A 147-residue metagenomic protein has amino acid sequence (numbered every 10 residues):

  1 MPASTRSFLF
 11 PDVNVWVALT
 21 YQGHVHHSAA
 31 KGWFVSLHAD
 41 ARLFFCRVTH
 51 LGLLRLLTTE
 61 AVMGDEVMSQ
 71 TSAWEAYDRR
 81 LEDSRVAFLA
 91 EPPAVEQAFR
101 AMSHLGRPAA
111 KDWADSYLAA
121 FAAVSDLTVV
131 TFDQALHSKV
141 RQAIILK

Functional and structural regions predicted by a protein language model:
M1-F45, E60-S72: Short, well-structured N-terminal submotif of metal-dependent ribonuclease cores
D12, D115, D133: Acidic active-site catalytic centers that drive phospho-/nucleotidyl reactions and related ester hydrolyses
V15, T49, A94, A135-L136: Alpha-helix capping/helix-boundary segments
F44-C46, F88-L89, V129-T131, I145: A structural signal for short, well-ordered beta-strand segments and their strand-loop junctions that often border
C46-G52, S72, A114: Short, conserved alpha-helical segments within structured domains
E82-V130: Active-site neighborhoods of divalent-metal-dependent phosphate/nucleic-acid chemistry enzymes
V140-K147: Active-site regions of enzymes building and remodeling cell-envelope glycoconjugates
